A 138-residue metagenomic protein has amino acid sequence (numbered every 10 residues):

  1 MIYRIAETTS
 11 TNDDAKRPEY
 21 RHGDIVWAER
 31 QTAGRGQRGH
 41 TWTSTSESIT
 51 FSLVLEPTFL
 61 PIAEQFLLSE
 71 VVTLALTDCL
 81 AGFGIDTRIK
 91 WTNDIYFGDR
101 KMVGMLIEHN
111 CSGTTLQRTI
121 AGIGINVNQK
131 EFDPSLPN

Functional and structural regions predicted by a protein language model:
M1-G82: N-terminal lobe of the biotin/lipoate ligase/transferase fold
L60-T87, F97-N138: Long, positively charged amphipathic alpha-helical accessory segments at protein N-termini or as interdomain linkers
